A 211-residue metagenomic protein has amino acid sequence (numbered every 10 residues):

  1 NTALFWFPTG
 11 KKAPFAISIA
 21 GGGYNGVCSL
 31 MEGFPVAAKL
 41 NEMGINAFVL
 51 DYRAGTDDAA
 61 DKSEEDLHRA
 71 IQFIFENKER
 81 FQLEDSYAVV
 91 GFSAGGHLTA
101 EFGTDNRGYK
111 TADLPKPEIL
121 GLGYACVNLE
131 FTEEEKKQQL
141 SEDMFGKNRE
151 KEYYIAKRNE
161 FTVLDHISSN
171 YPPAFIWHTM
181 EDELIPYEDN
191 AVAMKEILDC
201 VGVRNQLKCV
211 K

Functional and structural regions predicted by a protein language model:
N1-K11, E135: N-terminal cap/lid segment of alpha/beta-hydrolase-fold proteins
A13-G22: Short beta-strand element of the alpha/beta-hydrolase
C28-P35, F48-D85: Catalytic nucleophile-loop/oxyanion-hole region of alpha/beta-hydrolase and closely related hydrolase-like folds
A60, W177, E188-K211: C-terminal catalytic histidine-bearing segment of alpha/beta-hydrolase fold enzymes
R69-K136: Primarily recognizes the serine-hydrolase "nucleophile elbow" in alpha/beta-hydrolase and SGNH/GDSL folds
A125-H166: Mobile cap/lid helix-loop segments that gate and shape the active-site cleft of serine hydrolases
L129, E181-P186: Acidic catalytic loop of the alpha/beta-hydrolase fold
N170, F175-D182: Short beta-strand/loop motif that positions the catalytic acidic residue of the alpha/beta-hydrolase fold
